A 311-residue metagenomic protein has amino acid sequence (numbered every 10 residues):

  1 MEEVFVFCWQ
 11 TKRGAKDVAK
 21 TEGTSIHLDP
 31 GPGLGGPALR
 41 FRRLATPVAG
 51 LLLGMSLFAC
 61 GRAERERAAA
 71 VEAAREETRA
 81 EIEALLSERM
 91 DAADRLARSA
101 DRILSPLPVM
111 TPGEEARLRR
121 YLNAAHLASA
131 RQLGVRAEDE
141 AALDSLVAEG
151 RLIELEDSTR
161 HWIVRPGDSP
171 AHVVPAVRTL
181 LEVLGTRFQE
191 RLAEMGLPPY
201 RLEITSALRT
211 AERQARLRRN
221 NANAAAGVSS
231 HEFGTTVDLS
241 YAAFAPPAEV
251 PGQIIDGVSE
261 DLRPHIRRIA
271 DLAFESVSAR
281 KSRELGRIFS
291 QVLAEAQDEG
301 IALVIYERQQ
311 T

Functional and structural regions predicted by a protein language model:
F5-W9, A19-G33, R40-A137: N-terminal secretory targeting signals
R67, A224-T311: Catalytic cores and adjacent binding grooves of peptidoglycan-active enzymes
L133-E149: N-terminal regions that are enriched for targeting/export leaders and immediately downstream pro/stem segments
A148-P198: Active-site acidic/histidine clusters and adjacent loop/turn architecture that either coordinate catalytic ions
I163-A176, L202-I204, A270-R283: Second-shell loop/turn segments in exported
T179-E182, T186, A215, R287 (+1 more regions): Solvent-exposed, polar/charged alpha-helical surfaces in well-ordered, non-transmembrane soluble domains, broadly
L197-A215: Acidic helix-start/capping segments at beta-turn-to-alpha-helix junctions
A211-G227: Charged, often glycine-rich, active-site loop that binds/positions anionic groups
